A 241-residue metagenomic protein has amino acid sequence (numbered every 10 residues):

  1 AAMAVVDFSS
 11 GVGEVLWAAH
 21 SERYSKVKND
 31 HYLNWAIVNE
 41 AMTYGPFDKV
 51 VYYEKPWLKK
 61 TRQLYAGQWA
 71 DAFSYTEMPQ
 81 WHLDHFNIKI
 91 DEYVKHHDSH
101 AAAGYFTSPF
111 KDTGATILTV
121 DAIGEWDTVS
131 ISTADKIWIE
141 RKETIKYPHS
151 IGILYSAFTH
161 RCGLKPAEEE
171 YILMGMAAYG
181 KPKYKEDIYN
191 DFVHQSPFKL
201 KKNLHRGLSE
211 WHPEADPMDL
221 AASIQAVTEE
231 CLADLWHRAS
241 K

Functional and structural regions predicted by a protein language model:
A1-K241: Short acidic/glycine-rich loops and adjacent helix/strand connectors that line catalytic pockets where negatively
